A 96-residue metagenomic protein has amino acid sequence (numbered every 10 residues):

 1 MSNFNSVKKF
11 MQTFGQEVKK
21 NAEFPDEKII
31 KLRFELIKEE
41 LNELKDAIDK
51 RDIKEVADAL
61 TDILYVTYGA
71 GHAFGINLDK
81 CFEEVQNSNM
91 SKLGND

Functional and structural regions predicted by a protein language model:
M1-D96: Flexible "arm" and connector segments at domain edges
